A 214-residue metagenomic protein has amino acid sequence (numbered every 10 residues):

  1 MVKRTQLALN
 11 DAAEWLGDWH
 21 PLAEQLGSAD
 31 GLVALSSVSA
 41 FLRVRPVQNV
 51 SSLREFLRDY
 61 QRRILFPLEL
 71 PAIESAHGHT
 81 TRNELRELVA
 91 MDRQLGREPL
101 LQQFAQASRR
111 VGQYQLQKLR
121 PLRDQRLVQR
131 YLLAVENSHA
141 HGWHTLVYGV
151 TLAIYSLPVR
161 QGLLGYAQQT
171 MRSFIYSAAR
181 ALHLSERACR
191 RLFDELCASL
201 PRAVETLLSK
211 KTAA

Functional and structural regions predicted by a protein language model:
V2-G17, G165-A214: C-terminal auxiliary extensions adjacent to catalytic cores
W15-L85: Glycine/small-residue-rich interface belts in oligomeric ring/scaffold proteins and their assembly partners
W19, A34-V38, L53, G112 (+4 more regions): Short runs of predominantly hydrophobic/aromatic residues within well-ordered alpha helices that form helix-helix
L22-L26, L57-Y60, P99-Q103, Y131-E136 (+1 more regions): A ubiquitous short alpha-helical element
G27-A34, I64-A72, H79-N83, E87 (+6 more regions): Short, contiguous, pocket-lining structural segments that sit at or immediately flank catalytic/ligand-binding sites
V44-S51, L122, R126-R130, I154-G162 (+1 more regions): Inter-helical turn/loop segments and adjacent helix faces that build the functional surface of alpha-helical bundle
L70, S75-G78, R82-Y155: Internal, conserved structured core segments that host functional sites
L133-S185: A contiguous pocket-lining binding segment that forms or flanks enzyme active sites
